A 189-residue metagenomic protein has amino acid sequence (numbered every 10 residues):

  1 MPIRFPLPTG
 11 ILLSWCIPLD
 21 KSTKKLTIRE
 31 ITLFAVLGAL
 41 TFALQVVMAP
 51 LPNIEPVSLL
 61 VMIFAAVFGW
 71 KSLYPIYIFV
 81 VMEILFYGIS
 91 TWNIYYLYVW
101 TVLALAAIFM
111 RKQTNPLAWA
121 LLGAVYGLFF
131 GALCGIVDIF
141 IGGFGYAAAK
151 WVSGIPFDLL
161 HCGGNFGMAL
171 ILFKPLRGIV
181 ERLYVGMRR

Functional and structural regions predicted by a protein language model:
M1-T9, P18: Intrinsically disordered, low-complexity segments enriched in serine/proline and basic residues
S14-I63, V67, Y74-P75: Hydrophobic transmembrane alpha-helices
C16-T23, E30-L37, F79, Y95-F140: Short helix-perturbing small/polar motifs within transmembrane alpha-helices
F42-E55, I78-Q113, G142-F144: Interfacial aromatic-anchored transmembrane helix boundaries in multi-pass membrane proteins
F64-W70, M82-Y87: Interfacial segments of multi-pass membrane proteins
A65, L103-R111, F173, R177: Hydrophobic transmembrane alpha-helices
N93-I94, N115-R189: Membrane-embedded alpha-helical hairpins and interfacial helices in multi-pass inner-membrane proteins
